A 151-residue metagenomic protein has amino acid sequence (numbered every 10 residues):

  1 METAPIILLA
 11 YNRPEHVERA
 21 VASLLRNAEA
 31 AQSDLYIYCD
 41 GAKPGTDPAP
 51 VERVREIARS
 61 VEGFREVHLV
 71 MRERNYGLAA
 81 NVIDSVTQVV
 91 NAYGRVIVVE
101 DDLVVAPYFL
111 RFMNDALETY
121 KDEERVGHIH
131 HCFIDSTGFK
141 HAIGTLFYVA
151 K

Functional and structural regions predicted by a protein language model:
M1-P5: A short, charged/proline- and glycine-enriched loop that marks the coil->beta-strand transition at the N-terminal
I7-L8, I37: Short hydrophobic beta-strand elements that form part of the catalytic alpha/beta core underpinning NDP-sugar/donor
R13-A28: Short, well-formed alpha-helical segments that are part of the catalytic scaffolds of diverse glycosyltransferases
L25-V70: Acidic donor-binding segment of Leloir-type glycosyltransferases
R74-N81: A short, glycine-/small-residue-rich helix N-cap motif at loop->alpha-helix starts within glycosyltransferase
I83-R95: Active-site nucleotide-sugar/metal-binding loop of Leloir-type enzymes
Y93-V104: Short beta-strand-to-loop acidic/aromatic patch adjacent to the donor-nucleotide binding site
Y108-L146: Conserved donor NDP-sugar-binding/catalytic core segment of glycosyltransferases
